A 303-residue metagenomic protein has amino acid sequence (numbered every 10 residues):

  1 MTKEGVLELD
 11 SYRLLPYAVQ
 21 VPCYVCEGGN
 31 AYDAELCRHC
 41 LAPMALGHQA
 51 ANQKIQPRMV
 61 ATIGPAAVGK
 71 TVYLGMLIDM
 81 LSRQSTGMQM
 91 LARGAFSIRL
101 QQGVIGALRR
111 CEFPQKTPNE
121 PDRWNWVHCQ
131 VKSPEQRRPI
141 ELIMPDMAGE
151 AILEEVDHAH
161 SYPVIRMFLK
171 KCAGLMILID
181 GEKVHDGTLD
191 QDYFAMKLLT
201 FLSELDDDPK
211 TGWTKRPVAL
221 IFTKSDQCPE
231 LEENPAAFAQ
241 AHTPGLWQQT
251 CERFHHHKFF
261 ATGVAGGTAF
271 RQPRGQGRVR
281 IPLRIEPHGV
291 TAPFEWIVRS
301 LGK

Functional and structural regions predicted by a protein language model:
M1-L15, C129-I140, S300-K303: A broadly conserved sequence feature marking short terminus-proximal activation segments in nucleic acid-centric
T2-E4, C37, L41: Extended non-core architectural segments that shape protein topology and connectivity
P16-V25, G29, D33-E35, A42-E120 (+2 more regions): Conserved G1/Walker A P-loop phosphate-binding module
G47-Q49, F113-E120, H128-P134, P163-R166 (+2 more regions): Catalytic micro-motifs at enzyme active sites that drive phosphoryl/nucleotidyl and oxygen chemistry
P121-A173, V184-L189: Switch II of P-loop NTPase G domains
P163-K303: Conserved GTP-binding G-domain of TRAFAC-class P-loop NTPases and closely related GTPase folds
